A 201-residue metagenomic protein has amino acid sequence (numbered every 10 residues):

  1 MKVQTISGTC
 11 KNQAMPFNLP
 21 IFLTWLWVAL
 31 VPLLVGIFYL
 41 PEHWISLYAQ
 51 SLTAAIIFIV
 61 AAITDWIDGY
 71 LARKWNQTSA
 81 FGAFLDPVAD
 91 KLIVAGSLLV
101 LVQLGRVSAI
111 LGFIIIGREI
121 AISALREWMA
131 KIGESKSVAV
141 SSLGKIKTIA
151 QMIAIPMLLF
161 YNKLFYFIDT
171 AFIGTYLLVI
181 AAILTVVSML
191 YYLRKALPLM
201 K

Functional and structural regions predicted by a protein language model:
K2-K201: Alpha-helical transmembrane bundles and membrane-interface segments of multipass inner-membrane proteins
